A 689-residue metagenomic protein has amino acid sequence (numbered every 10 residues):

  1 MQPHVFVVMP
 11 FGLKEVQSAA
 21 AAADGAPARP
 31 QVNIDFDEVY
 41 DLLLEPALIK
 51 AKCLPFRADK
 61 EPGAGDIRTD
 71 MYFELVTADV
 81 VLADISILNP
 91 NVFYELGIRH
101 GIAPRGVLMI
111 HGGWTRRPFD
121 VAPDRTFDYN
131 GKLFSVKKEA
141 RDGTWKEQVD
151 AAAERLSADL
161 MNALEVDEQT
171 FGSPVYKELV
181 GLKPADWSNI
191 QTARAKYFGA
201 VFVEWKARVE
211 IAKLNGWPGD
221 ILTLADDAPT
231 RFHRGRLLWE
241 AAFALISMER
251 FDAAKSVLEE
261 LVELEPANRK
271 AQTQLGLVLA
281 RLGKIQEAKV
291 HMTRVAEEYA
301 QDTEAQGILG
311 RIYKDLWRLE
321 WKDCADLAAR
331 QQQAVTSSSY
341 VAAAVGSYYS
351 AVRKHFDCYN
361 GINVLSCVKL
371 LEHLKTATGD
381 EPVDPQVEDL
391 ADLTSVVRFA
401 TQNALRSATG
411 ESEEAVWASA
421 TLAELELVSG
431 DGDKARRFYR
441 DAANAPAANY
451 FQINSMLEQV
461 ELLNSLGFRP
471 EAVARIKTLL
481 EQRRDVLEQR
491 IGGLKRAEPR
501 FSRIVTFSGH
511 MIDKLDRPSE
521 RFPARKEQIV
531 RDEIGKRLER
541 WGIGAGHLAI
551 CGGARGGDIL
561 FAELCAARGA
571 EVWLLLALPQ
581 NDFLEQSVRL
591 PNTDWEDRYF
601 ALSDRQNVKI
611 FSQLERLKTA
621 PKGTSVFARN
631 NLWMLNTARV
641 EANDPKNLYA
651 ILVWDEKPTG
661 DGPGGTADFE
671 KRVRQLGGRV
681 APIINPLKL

Functional and structural regions predicted by a protein language model:
V16, A22-A23, Y40-E61, R68-A78 (+6 more regions): Acidic/glycine-enriched connector segments
R125-I211, Q606-T624, M634-K646, L652-W654: C-terminal interaction surface of TIR/SEFIR-family domains
A207, E240, Q274, I308 (+5 more regions): "A position-specific structural signal for the A-helix of alpha-solenoid helical repeats
D227-A228, L261, R294-V295, A351 (+1 more regions): Canonical positions in the second alpha-helix
F232-H233, P266, A300, H355-F356 (+2 more regions): Short coil turns that delineate tetratricopeptide repeat
L237-L238, A271, A305, N360-G361 (+2 more regions): TPR alpha-solenoid repeat register
V345, Y349-C358, L365-K369, D433-N449 (+1 more regions): TPR/TPR-like (Sel1-like) alpha-helical repeat modules
